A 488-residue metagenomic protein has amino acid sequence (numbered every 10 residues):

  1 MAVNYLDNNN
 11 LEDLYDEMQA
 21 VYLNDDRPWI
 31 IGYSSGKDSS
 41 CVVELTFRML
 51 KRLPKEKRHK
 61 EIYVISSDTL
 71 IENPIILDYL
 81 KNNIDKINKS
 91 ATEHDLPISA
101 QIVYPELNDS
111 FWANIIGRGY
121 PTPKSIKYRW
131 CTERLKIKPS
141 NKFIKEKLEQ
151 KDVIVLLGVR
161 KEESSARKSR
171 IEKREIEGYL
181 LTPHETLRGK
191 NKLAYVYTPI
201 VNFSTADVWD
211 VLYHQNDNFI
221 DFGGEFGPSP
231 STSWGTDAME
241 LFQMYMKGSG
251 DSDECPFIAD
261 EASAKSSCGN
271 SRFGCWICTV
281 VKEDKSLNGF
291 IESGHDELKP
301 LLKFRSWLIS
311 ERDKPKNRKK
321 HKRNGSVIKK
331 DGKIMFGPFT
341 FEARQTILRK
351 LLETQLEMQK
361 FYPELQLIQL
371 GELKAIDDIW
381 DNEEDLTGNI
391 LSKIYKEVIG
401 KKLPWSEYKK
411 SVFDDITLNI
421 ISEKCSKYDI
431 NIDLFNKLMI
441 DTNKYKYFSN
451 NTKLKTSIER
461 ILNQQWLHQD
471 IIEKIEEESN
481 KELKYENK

Functional and structural regions predicted by a protein language model:
M1-I30, S40-K488: Nucleotide-activated chemistry modules centered on ATP-dependent adenylation/adenylyltransferase
Y33: The Walker A (P-loop) glycine that initiates the GxxxxGKT/S ATP-binding motif of P-loop NTPases
G36: Conserved G/P- and acidic residue-centered "switch" motifs that form tight phosphate/ATP-binding loops in soluble
